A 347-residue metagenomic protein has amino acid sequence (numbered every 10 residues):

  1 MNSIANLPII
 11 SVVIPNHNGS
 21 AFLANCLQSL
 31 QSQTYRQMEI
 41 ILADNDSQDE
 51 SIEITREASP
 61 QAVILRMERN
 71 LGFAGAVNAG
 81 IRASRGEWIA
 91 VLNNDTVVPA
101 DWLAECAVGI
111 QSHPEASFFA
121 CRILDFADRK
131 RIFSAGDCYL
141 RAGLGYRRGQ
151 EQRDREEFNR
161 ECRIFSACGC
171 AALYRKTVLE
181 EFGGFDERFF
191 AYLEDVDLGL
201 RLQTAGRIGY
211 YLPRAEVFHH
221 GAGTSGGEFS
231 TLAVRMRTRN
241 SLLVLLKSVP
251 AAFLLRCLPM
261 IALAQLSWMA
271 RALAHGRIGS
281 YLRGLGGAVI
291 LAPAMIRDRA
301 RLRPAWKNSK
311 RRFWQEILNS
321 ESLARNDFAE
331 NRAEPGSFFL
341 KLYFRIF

Functional and structural regions predicted by a protein language model:
M1-Q31: N-proximal low-complexity "stem/linker" segments adjacent to membrane-targeting elements
P8-S11, E39, D197: Cell-envelope/extracellular polymer assembly enzymes that use nucleotide-activated donors
S29, R36, D44-E53, R69: A conserved acidic beta->alpha catalytic loop
M67-S84, N94, E105: Glycine-rich, basic loop-to-helix element that forms the pyrophosphate-binding segment of sugar-nucleotide handling
I89: Short aromatic/hydrophobic "clamp" motif used to bind/position activated sugar donors
T96-L140, L144: Conserved donor NDP-sugar-binding/catalytic core segment of glycosyltransferases
R163-E216: A short, conserved alpha-helix in the catalytic core of glycosyltransferases
A205, G209-L323, A333-S337: Active-site-adjacent helix/loop segment of glycosyltransferases that harbors family-specific signature motifs
